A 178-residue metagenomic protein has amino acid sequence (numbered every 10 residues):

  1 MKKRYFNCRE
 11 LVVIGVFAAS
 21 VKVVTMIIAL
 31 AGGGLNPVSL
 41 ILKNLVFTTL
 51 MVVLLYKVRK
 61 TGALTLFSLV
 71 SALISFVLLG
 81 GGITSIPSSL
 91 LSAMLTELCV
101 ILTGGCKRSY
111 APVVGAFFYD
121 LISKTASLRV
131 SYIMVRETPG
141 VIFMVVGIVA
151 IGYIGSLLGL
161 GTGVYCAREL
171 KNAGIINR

Functional and structural regions predicted by a protein language model:
M1-C8, N172-R178: Short, Lys/Arg-enriched, disordered terminal segments
K2-G62: Hydrophobic transmembrane alpha-helices
L11-V16, I41-L45, T61-L69, I86-P87 (+2 more regions): Hydrophobic alpha-helical transmembrane segments
A18-M26, V70-L79, A116-A126: Aromatic-anchored segments of alpha-helical transmembrane domains
I28-G32, N36, V58, G62 (+6 more regions): Membrane-interfacial segments
S39-L98: Alpha-helical membrane segments and adjacent membrane-interface helices in multi-pass membrane proteins
G81-S131: Membrane-proximal helix-loop-helix units in multi-pass membrane proteins
S109-R178: Membrane-embedded alpha-helical hairpins and interfacial helices in multi-pass inner-membrane proteins
